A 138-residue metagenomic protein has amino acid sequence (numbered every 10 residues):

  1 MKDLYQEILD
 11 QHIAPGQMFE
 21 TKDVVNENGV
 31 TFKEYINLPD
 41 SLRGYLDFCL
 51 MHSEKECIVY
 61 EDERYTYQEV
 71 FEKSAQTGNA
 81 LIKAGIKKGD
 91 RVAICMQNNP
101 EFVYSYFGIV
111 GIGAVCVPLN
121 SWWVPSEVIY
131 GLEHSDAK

Functional and structural regions predicted by a protein language model:
M1-P39: Flexible, non-catalytic linker and terminal segments flanking ANL/adenylate-forming cores
E20-E27, G44-T66: AMP-dependent adenylate-forming
E34-N37, E54-N99, V103-F107, V124-I129: Conserved AMP-binding/adenylate-forming core of the ANL superfamily
V110: Anion (oxyanion) recognition and catalysis
G113: Structured binding elements
L119-S121: Short beta->alpha connector loops at strand-helix junctions that form conserved, small/polar/Pro-enriched
